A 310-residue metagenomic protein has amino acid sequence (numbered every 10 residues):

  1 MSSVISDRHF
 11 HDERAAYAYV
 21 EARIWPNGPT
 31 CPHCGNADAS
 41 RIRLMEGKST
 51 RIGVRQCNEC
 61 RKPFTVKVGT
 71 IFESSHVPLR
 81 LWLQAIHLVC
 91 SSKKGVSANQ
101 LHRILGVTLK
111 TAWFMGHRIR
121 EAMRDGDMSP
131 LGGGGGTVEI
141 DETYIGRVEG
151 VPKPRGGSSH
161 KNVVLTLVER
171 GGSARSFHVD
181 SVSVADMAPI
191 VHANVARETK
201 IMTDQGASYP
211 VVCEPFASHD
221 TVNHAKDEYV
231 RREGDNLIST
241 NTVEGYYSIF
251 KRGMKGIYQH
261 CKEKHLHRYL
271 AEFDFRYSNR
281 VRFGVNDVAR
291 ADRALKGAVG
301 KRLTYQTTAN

Functional and structural regions predicted by a protein language model:
M1-N310: Residue-level recognition of single "structural anchor" positions that define or cap local secondary structure
